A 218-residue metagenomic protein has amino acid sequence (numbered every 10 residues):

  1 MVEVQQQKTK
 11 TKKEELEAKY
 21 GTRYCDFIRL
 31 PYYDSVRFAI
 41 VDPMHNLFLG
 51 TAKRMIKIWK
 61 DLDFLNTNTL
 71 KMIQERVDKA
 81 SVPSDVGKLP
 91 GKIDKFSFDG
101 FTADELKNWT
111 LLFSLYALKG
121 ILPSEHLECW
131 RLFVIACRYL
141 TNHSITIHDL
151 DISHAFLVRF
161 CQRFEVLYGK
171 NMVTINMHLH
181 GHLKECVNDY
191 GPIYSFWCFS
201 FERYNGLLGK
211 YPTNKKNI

Functional and structural regions predicted by a protein language model:
M1, K92-I145, I152, L167-I218: Amphipathic alpha-helical/coiled-coil segments positioned at domain termini
M1-A103, L122, K210: Domain-level detector for long, ordered catalytic/regulatory cores in large eukaryotic signaling and trafficking
C25, Q162, W197-F199: Short non-domain terminal segments
D63-L65, F156-L157, N214: Subunit-assembly interface segments of extracellular/virion macromolecular structures
N66-T67, K88-L89, W130, I147 (+2 more regions): Generic ordered-secondary-structure signal
M72, R76-K79, L112, L132 (+3 more regions): Charged, amphipathic alpha-helical oligomerization/scaffolding segments
